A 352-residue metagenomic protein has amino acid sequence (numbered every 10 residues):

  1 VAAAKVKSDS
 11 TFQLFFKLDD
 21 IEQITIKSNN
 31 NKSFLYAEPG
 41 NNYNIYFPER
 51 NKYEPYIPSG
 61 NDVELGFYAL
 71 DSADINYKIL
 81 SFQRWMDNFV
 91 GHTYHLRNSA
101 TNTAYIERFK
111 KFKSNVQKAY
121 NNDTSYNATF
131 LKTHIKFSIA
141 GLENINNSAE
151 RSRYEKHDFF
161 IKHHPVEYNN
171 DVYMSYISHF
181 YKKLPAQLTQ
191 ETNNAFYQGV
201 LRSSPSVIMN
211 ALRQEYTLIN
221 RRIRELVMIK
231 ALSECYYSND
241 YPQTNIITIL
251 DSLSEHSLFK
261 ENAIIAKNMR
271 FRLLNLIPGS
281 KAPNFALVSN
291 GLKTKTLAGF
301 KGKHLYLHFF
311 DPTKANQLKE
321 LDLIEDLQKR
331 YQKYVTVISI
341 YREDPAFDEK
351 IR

Functional and structural regions predicted by a protein language model:
V1-N127, N144-I145, A149-F159: A non-transmembrane, solvent-exposed segment enriched in polar/low-complexity residues
N88-Q214: N-terminal, charged low-complexity regulatory/assembly segments
F130-H134, R224, N262-I265: Structural signature of alpha-solenoid helical repeat junctions
E150-K162, T244-L253, P283-N284: Alpha-helical repeat scaffolds
Y237-R272: Non-catalytic accessory segments flanking enzyme active sites
E261-L297: N-terminal "domain-start" segment that seeds a small globular fold
K295-I324: Short active-site neighborhood of thiol/selenol oxidoreductases, capturing the structured segment around
N316-R352: Structural microenvironment flanking redox-active thiols in thiol-disulfide oxidoreductases
